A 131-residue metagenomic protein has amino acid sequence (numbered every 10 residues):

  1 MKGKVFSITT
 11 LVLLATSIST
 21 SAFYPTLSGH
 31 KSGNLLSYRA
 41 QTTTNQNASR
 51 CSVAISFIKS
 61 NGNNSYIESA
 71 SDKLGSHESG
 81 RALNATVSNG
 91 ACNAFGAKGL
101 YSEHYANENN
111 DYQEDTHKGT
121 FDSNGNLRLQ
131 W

Functional and structural regions predicted by a protein language model:
M1-A22: Sec-dependent N-terminal signal peptides of Gram-positive bacterial secreted proteins and lipoproteins
A22-W131: Post-signal peptide N-terminal regions of Sec-secreted extracellular proteins
